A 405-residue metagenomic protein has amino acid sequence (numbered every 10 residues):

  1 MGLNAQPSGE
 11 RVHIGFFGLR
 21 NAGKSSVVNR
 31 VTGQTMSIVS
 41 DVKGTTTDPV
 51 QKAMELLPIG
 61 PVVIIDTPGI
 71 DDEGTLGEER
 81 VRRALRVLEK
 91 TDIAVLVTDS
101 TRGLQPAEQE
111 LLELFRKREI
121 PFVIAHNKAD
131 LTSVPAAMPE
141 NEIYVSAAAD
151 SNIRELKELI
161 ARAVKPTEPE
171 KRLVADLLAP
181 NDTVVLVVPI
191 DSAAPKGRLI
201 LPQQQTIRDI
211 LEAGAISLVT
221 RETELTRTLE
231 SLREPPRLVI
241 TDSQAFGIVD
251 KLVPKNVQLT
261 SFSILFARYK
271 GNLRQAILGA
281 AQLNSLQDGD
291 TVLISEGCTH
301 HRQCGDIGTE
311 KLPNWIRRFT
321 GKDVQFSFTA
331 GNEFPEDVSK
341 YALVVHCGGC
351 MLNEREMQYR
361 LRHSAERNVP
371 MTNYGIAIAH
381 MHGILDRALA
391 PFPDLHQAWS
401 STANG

Functional and structural regions predicted by a protein language model:
M1-E78, R86-E89: Conserved G1/Walker A P-loop phosphate-binding module
K52-G60, E79-Y144, R172-D176, L199-A215 (+3 more regions): Conserved C-terminal guanine-recognition region of P-loop GTPase G domains, centered on the G4
T67, T98-T101, F122-A136, I143-S151 (+8 more regions): G-domain G4 guanine-recognition motif of GTPases
T91, P236, Y341: An anion/phosphate-binding loop that grips the pyrophosphate of nucleotide cofactors and donors
K117-D176, T183-V185, G214-T223, T260-S261 (+4 more regions): Canonical P-loop GTPase G-domain recognition
Q205-A215, E310-Q325: Short helix-loop-beta junction
F266-G321, T329-E333, V338: Redox- and metal-dependent alpha/beta enzyme cores, enriched for Fe-S-associated oxidoreductases and cofactor-handling
D288, L293, K311, F319 (+2 more regions): C-terminal functional extensions of proteins
